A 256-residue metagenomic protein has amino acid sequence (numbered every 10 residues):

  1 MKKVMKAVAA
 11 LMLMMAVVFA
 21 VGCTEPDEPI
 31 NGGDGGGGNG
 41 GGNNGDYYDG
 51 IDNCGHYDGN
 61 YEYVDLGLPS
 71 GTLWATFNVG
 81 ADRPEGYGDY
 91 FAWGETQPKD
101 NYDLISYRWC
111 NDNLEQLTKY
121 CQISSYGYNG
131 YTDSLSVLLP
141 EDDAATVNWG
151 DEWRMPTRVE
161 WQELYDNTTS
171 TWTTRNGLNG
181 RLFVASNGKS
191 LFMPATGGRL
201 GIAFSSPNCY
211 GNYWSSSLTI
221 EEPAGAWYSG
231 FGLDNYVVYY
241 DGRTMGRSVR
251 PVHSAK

Functional and structural regions predicted by a protein language model:
M1-V21: Sec-dependent bacterial lipoprotein signal peptides
M5-A9, E28-N31, S248: Intrinsically disordered, low-complexity segments enriched in glycine/proline and serine/threonine
V17-H56: Bacterial Sec-dependent N-terminal signal peptides
N43-K256: C-terminal, surface-exposed recognition/capping segments
